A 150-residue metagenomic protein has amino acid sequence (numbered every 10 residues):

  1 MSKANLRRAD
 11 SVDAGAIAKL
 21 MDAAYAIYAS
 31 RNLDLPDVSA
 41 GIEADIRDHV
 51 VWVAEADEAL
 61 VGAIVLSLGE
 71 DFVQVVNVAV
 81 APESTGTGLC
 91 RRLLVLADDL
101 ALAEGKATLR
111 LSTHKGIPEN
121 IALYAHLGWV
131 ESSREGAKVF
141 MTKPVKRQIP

Functional and structural regions predicted by a protein language model:
K3, P144-P150: Generic C-terminal helix-cap and adjacent flexible tail
R8-N77, A81-P82, L94-L96, L100 (+3 more regions): Acetyl-CoA-dependent GNAT
V76, S112, L127: Residues lining the SAM
T87: Flexible nucleotide-binding loop
R91, A103, K115-S133: Conserved active-site alpha-helix within GNAT-family acetyltransferase domains
A101-T113: Conserved GNAT acetyl-CoA-binding A-motif
L111-N120, A137-K138, T142: Conserved beta-strand-loop-alpha-helix junction that forms the acyl-donor binding cleft
